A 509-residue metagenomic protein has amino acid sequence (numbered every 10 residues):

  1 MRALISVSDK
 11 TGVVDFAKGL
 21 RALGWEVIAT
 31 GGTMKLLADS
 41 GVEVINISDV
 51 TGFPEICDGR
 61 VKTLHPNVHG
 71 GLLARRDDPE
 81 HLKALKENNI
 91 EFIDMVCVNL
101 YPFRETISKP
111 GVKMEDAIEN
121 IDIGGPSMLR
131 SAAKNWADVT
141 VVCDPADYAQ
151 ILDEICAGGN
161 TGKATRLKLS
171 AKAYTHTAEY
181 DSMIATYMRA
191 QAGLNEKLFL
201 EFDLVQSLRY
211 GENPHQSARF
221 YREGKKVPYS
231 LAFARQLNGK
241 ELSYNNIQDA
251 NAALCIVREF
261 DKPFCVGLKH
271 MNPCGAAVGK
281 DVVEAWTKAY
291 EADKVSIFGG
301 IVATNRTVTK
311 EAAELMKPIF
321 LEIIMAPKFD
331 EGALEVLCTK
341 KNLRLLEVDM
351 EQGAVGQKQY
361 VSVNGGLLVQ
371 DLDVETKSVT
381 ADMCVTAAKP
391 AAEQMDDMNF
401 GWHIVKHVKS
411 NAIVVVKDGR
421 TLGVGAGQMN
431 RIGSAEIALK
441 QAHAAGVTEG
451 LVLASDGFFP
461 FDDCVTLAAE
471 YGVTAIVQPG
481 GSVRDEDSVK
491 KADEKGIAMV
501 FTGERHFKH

Functional and structural regions predicted by a protein language model:
M1-A3, M95, Y180-H509: ATP-dependent carboxylate/acyl-activation modules
M1-V50: N-terminal glycine-/serine-/threonine-rich phosphate-binding loop
R21, A38, D122, A133 (+3 more regions): Anion (oxyanion) recognition and catalysis
V27, V44, V139-V141, L345 (+2 more regions): Hydrophobic beta-strand scaffold residues
G32-P102: Glycine-rich nucleotide/cofactor/substrate-binding loop typically near the N-terminus or early in the first domain
R76-I123, R130-A132, S378, M383 (+1 more regions): Active-site/ligand-binding-proximal alpha/beta "capping" segment
M128, N135-I151: Mobile "lid/hinge" segments at catalytic clefts and subdomain interfaces of large enzymes
A146, Q150-L198: Non-catalytic interaction/clamp surfaces of large macromolecular machines
